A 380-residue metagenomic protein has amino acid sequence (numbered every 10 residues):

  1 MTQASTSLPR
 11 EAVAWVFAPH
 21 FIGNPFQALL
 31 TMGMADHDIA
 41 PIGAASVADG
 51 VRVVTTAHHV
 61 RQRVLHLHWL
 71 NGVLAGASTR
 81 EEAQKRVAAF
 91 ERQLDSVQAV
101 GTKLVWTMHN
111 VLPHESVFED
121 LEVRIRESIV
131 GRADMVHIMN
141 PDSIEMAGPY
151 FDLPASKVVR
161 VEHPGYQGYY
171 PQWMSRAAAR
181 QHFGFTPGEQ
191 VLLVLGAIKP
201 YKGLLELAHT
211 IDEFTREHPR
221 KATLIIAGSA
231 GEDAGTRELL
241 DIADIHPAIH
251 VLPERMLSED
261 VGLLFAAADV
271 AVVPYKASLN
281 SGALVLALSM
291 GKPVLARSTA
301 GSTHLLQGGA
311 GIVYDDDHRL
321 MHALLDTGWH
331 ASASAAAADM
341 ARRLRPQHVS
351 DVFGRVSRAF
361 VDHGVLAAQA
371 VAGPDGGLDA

Functional and structural regions predicted by a protein language model:
G131-Q172: Donor nucleotide-sugar binding/catalytic pocket of nucleotide-sugar-dependent glycosyltransferases
P171-F185: A short helix/loop element that forms part of the nucleotide-sugar donor recognition site in Leloir-type
T186-K202, A208-I211, I225: Conserved donor-binding/catalytic core segment of Leloir-type glycosyltransferases
T223-R237, E254: Glycosyltransferase donor-sugar binding loop
T236-G262: Nucleotide-activated donor-binding/catalytic signature segment of Leloir-type glycosyltransferases, i.e., the conserved
V273, P293-A296: Short hydrophobic beta-strand element within catalytic cores of glycosyltransferases and related nucleotide-activated
G308-R319, A323-A331: Conserved acidic donor-binding segment of nucleotide-sugar-dependent glycosyltransferases
W329-D362, L366: A charged, aromatic-enriched C-terminal amphipathic alpha-helix characteristic of glycosyltransferases across folds
